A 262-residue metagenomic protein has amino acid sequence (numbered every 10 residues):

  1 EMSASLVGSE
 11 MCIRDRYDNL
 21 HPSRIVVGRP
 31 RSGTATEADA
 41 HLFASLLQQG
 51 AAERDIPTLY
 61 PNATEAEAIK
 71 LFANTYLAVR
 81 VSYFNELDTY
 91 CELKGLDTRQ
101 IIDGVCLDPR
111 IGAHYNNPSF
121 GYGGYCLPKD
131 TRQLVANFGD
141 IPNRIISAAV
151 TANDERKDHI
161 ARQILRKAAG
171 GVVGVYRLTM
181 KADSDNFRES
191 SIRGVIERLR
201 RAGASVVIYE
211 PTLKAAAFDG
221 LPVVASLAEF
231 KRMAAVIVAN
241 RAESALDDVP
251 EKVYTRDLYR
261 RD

Functional and structural regions predicted by a protein language model:
E1-I13: Short, small-residue-biased leader/transition segments that mark boundaries at the very start of proteins
S3, D15-A113: Internal alpha-helical scaffold of NAD(P)-dependent oxidoreductase catalytic cores
V7-G8, P22, R232-M233: Alpha-helix C-terminal capping/helix-to-coil transition sites in glycosyltransferase folds
R29, A239-R241, R256: Short, well-ordered coil/turn residues at beta-beta hairpins and beta-strand->alpha-helix junctions within
A63-E67, T75-K167, G171: Interdomain hinge/lid region at the active-site interface of Rossmann-like NAD(P)-dependent oxidoreductases
G174, K181-D219: NAD(P)-binding Rossmann-fold cofactor-contacting core
G220-M233: Short acidic low-complexity segments
E251-D262: ADP-ribose/adenylate-binding Rossmann-like module
